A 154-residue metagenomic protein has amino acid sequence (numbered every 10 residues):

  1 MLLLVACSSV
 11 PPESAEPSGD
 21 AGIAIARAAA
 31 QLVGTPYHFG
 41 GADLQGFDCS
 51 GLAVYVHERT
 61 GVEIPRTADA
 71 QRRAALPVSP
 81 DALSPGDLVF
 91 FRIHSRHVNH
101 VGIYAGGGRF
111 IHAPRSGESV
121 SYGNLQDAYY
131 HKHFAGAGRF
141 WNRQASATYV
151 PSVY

Functional and structural regions predicted by a protein language model:
L2-A6: C-terminal motif of bacterial Sec signal peptides marking the signal peptidase cleavage site
S9-D20, R27, V62, P77-V78 (+2 more regions): Aromatic- and glycine-rich peptidoglycan recognition patches
S18, G22, Q45-G46: Hydrophobic alpha-helical segments and helix-packing faces
G22-A26, A30, S50-V54, L83 (+2 more regions): Extracytoplasmic/secreted envelope proteins and their assembly/folding machinery, especially bacterial periplasmic
T35-P85: Catalytic cysteine-centered active-site loop
G86-L88, G108: Structural motif
